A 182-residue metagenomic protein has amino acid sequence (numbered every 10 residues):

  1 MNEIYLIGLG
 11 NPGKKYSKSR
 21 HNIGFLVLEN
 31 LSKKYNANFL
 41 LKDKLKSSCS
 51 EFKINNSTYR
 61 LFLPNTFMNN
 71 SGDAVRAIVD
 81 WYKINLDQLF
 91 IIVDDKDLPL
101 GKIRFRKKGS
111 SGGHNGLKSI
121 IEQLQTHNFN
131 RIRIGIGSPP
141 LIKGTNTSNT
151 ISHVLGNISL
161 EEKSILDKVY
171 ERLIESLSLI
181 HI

Functional and structural regions predicted by a protein language model:
N2-K107, K118, E122-R133, P139-S152 (+2 more regions): Nucleotide and nucleotide-moiety/phosphate-recognizing core
S111: Phosphate- and other anionic-substrate recognition elements at nucleic-acid/protein interfaces
H114: Glycine-rich phosphate-binding loop at the start of an alpha helix
V154-N157: Intrinsically disordered, low-complexity regions enriched in acidic/Ser/Thr/Pro/Gln residues
L160-E161: A hydrophobic, small-residue-rich beta->alpha segment in the mid-to-C-terminal subdomain of diverse proteins
